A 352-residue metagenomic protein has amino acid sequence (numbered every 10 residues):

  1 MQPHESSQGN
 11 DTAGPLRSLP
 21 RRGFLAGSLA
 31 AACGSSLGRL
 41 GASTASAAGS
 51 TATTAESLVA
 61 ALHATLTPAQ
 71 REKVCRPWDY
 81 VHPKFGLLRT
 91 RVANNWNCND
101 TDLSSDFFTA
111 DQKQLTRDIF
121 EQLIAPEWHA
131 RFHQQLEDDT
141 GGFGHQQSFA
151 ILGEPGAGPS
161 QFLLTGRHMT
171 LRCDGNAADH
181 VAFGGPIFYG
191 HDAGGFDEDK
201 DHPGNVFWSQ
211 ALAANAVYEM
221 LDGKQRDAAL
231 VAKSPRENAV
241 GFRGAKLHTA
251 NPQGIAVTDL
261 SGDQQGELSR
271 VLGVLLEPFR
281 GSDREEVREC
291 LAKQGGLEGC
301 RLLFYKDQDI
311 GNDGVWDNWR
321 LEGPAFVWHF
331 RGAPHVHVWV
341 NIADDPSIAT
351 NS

Functional and structural regions predicted by a protein language model:
M1-L19, G27-C33: N-terminal secretory signal peptides
E5-S6, G41-A45, A64: A subset of signal/propeptide-processing and intrinsically disordered low-complexity segments in secreted/extracellular
S7-A13, P20, S104, A216 (+1 more regions): Secondary-structure junction/capping motif
L16-L25, G38-S43: Twin-arginine (Tat) signal peptide motif
R22, S35-G38, L302, W328: Short non-domain terminal segments
F24-S28, A48: Structured catalytic/translocation cores of nucleotide/phosphate-coupled proteins
C33-G49: Bacterial Sec-dependent signal peptides at the C-terminal "C-region" and cleavage site
A48-P68, E72-S352: A cross-kingdom marker for long, charged
